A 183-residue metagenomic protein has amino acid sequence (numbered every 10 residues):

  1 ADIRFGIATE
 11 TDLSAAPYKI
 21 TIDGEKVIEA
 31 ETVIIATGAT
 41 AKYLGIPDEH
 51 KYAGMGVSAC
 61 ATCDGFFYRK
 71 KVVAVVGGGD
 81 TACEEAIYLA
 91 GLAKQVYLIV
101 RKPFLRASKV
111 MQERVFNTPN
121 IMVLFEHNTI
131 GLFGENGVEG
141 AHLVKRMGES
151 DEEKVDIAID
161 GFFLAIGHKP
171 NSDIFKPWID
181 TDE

Functional and structural regions predicted by a protein language model:
A1, I20, I34, V57: Hydrophobic/aromatic pocket-lining and membrane-interface residues
I3-I22, V27-A30, G91-E183: A Rossmann-like FAD-binding core segment of flavoenzymes
A15-Y18, E31-T32, Y43-E49: Short, conserved acidic/polar surface loops in the N-terminal third of protein domains
E29-I34, Y52-G54, G79-T81, V96-Y97 (+1 more regions): Short low-complexity stretches enriched in small and charged residues
A30-A41, G131: Short, surface-exposed, charge-dense and proline/glycine-enriched linear segments
I35-A36, V75, L164-A165: Redox-cofactor binding/interface segments in oxidoreductases and associated redox assembly factors
T37-H50, H168-I179: Flavin (primarily FAD) binding-site architecture
A39-L92: Glycine-rich dinucleotide-binding loop and its adjacent helix/turn
